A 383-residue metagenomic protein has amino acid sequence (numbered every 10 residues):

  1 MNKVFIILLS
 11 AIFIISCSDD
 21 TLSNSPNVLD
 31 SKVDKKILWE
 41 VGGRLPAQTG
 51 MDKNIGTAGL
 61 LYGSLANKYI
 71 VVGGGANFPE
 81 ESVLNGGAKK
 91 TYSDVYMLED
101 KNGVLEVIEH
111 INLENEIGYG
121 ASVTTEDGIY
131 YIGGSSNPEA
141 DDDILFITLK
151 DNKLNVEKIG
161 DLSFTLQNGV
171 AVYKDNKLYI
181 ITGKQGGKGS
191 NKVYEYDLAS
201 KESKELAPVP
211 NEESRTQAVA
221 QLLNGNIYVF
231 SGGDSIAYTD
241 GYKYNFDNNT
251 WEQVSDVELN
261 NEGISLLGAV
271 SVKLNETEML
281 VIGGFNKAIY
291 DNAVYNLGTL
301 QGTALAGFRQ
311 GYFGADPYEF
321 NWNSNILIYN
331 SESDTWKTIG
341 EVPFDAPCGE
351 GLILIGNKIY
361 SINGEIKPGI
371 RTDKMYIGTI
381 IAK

Functional and structural regions predicted by a protein language model:
N2-L8: Sec-dependent signal peptide recognition, specifically the positively charged N-region followed immediately by
L8-L9, S23: Serine/threonine-rich, low-complexity intrinsically disordered segments
I15-S16: C-terminal motif of bacterial Sec signal peptides marking the signal peptidase cleavage site
T21-K383: Kelch-like beta-propeller repeat domains
